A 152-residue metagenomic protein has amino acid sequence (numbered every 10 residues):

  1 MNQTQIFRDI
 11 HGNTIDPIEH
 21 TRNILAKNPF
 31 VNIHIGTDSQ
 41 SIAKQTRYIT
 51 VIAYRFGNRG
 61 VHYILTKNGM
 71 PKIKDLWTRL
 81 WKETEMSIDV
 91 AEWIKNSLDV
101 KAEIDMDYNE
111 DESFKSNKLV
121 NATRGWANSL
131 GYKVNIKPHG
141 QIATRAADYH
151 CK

Functional and structural regions predicted by a protein language model:
M1, G69, K74, D148-K152: Catalytic phosphate/metal-binding cores of nucleic-acid and nucleotide-processing enzymes, i.e., regions that mediate
M1-H34: Basic, amphipathic N-terminal segments that precede the first structured/catalytic domain
I35-G36, I42-H62: Acidic, metal-ligating active-site segments
R47-I49, N135, H139-K152: C-terminal edge-of-domain segments
G57-K74: Electropositive, glycine- and tryptophan-enriched low-complexity nucleic-acid-binding patches
M70-N96: Acidic helix/loop or adjacent segment enriched in Glu/Asp that either coordinates divalent metal
D99-E110: Short glycine-rich, basic-tinged beta-strand/loop micro-motifs
E110-G140: Short, low-complexity, polybasic intrinsically disordered segments
